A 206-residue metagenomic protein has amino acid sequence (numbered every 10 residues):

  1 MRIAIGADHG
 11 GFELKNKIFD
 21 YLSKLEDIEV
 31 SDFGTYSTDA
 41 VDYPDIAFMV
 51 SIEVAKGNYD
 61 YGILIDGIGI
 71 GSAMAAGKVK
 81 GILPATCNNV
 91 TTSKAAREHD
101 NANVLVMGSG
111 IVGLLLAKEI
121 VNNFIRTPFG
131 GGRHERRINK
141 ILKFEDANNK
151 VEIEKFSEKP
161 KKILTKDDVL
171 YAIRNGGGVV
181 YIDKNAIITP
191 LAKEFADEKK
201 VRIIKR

Functional and structural regions predicted by a protein language model:
R2-L14, T91-I153: C-terminal binding/interaction regions
E13-K24: Short, solvent-exposed amphipathic alpha-helices that sit in or adjacent to ligand/effector-binding or catalytic
E29-A40: A short beta-strand-loop structural module common to alpha/beta enzyme folds
D39-F48: Structural motif
V50-T86: Helix-adjacent hinge/juxtasegments
Y59-D60, N101, G177: Short, high-confidence coil segments that cap the C-terminus of an alpha-helix and link into the following beta-strand
I82-N89, K200-R206: Short hydrophobic/aromatic-enriched beta-strand-loop microsegments
K118-E119, K143-R206: Intrinsic disorder
